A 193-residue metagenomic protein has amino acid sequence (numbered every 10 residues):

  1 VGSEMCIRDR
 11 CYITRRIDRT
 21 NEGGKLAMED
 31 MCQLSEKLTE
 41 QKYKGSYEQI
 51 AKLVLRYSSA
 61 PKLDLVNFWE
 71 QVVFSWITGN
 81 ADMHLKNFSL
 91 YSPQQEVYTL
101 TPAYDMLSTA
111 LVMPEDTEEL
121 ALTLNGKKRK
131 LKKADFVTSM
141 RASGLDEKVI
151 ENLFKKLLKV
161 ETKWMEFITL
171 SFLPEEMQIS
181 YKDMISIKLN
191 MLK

Functional and structural regions predicted by a protein language model:
S3, R8-L85, S89-K193: Anionic ligand-binding catalytic core segments
